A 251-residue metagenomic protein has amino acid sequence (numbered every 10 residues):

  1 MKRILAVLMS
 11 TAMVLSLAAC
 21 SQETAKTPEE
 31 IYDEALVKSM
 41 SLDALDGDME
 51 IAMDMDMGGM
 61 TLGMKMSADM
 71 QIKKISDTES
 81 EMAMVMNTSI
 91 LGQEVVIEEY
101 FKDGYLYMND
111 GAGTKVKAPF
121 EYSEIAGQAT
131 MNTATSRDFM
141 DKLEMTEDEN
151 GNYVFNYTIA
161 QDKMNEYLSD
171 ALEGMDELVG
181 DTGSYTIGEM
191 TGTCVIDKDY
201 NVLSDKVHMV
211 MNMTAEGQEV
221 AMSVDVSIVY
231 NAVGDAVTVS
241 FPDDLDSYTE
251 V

Functional and structural regions predicted by a protein language model:
M1-I4, L8-M9: Positively charged n-region of N-terminal signal peptides that target proteins for export
M9-S10, Y105: Enrichment for repetitive, rod-forming helical segments
S16-A19: C-terminal motif of bacterial Sec signal peptides marking the signal peptidase cleavage site
S21-V251: Subset-of-secretome marker
